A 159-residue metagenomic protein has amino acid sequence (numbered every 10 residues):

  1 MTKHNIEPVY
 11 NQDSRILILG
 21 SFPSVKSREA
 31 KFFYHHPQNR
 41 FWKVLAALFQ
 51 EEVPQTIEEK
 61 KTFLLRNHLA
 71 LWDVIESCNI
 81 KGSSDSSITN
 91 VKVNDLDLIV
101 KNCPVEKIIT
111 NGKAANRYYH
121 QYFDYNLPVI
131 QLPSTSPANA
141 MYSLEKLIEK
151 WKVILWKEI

Functional and structural regions predicted by a protein language model:
K3-R15, H36-P37, S84-V93, D97 (+1 more regions): C-terminal capping/extension of enzyme domains
R15-S21: Short, hydrophobic/glycine-enriched beta-strand segments
L17, A70-W72, I109, I130: Hydrophobic/aromatic beta-strand patches that form the interior of the parallel beta-sheet core in alpha/beta enzyme
G20, V74, L132-S134: Generic beta-sheet signal
K26-S87: Short, surface-exposed acidic-centric catalytic microdomains
L45, Y118-Y119: Hydrophobic packing residues within well-ordered alpha-helices of enzyme cores
L96, V100-I108: Proline-aspartate-enriched helix->loop->beta-strand connector
A114-N116: Alpha-helix capping/helix-boundary segments
